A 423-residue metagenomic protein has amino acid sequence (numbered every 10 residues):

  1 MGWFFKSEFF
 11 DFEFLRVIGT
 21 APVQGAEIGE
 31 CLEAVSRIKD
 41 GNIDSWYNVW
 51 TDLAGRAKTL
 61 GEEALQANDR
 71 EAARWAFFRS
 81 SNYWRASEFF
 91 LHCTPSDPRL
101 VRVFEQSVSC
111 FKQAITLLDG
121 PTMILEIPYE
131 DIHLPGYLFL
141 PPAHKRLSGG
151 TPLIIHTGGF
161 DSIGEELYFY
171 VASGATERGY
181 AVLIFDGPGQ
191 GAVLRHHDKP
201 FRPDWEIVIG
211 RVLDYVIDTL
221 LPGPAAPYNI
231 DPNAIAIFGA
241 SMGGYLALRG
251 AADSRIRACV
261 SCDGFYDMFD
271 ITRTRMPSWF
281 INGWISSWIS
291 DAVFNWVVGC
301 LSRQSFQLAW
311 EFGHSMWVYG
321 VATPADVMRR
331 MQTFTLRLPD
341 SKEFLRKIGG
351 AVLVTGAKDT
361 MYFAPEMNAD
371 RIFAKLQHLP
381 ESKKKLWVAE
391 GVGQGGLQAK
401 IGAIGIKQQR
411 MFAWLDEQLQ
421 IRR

Functional and structural regions predicted by a protein language model:
W50, A54-A57, L100-G149: N-terminal cap/lid segment of alpha/beta-hydrolase-fold proteins
S148-G159: Short beta-strand element of the alpha/beta-hydrolase
F160-A172: The serine-hydrolase catalytic nucleophile loop
A175-A192: Conserved alpha/beta-hydrolase
K199-N229, N233: Alpha/beta-hydrolase active-site loop
F238, G243-R255, C259-S261, Y266: Short glycine-enriched nucleophile-adjacent loop and the immediately C-terminal alpha-helix near the catalytic center
M268, A292-E390: Serine-hydrolase catalytic core
L386-I406: Catalytic histidine-centered segment of alpha/beta-hydrolase-like enzymes
